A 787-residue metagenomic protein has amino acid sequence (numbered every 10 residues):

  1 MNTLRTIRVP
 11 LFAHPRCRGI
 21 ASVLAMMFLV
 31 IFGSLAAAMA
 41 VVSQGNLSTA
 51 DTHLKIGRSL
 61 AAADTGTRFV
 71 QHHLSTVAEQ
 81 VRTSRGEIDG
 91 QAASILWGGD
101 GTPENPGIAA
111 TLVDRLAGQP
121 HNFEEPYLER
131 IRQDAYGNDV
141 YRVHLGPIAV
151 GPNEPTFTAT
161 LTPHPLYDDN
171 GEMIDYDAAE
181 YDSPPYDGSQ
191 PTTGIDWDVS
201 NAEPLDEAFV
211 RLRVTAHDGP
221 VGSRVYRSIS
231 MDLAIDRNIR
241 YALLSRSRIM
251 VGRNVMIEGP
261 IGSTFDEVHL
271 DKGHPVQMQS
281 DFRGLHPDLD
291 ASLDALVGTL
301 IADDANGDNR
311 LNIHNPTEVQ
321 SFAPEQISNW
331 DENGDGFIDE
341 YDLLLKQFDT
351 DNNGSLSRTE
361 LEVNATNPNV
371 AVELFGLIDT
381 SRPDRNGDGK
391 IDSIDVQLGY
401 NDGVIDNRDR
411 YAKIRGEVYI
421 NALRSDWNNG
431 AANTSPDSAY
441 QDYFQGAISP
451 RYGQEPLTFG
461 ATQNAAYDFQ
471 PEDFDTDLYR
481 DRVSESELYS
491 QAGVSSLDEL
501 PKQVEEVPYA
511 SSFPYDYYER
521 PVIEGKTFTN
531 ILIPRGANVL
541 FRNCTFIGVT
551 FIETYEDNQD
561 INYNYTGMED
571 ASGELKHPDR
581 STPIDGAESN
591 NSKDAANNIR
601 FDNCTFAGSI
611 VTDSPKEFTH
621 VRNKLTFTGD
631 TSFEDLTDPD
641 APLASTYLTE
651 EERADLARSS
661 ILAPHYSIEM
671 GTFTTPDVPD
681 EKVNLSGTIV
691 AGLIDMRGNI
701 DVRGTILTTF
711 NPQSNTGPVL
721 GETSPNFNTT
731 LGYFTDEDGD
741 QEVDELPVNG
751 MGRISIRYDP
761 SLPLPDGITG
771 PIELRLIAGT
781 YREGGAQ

Functional and structural regions predicted by a protein language model:
N2-S245, F265, D281, D288 (+2 more regions): Beta-strand/loop motifs with alternating small/hydrophobic and polar/acidic residues, enriched in the first structured
Y136-E203, Y440, F444-R520: Long, low-complexity, polar/charged, intrinsically disordered or flexibly structured peripheral segments
D168-N170, I174, A179-S183, G188 (+9 more regions): Low-complexity, acidic interaction segments enriched in glycine
R237-D271, D481, S486-P760, I768: Long, polar low-complexity repeats
N254-T299, N315: Conserved, compact domain cores that house catalytic/ligand-binding motifs in diverse enzymes and effector modules
V297-D304, Q326-D331, Y341-T350, F375 (+1 more regions): Primarily EF-hand calcium-binding motifs
D304-D308, D331-D335, D351-N353, D384-D388 (+4 more regions): Acidic carboxylate motifs that coordinate Ca2+ or other divalent cations, activating on Asp/Glu
P316-A323, L343-F348, T359-P368, G399: Amphipathic regulatory helices of Ca2+-sensor modules
